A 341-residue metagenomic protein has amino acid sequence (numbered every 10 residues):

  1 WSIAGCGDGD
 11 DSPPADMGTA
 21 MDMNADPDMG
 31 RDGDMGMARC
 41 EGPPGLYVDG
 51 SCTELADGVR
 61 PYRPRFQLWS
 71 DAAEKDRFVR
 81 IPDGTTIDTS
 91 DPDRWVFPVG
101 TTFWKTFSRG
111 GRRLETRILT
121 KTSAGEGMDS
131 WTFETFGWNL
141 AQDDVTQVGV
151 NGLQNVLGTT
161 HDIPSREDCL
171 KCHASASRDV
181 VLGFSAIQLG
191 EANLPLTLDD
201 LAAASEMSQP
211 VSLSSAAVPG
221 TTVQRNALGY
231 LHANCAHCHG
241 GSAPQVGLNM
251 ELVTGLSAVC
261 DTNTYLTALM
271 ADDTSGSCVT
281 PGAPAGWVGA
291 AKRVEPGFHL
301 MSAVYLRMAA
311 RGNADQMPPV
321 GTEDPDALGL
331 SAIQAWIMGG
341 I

Functional and structural regions predicted by a protein language model:
I3-C40: Ser/Thr-rich, Pro/Gly/Ala-heavy low-complexity intrinsically disordered linkers and tails of secreted extracellular
G9, S175, G241: Cys/His-rich metal-chelating microdomains
D32-R80: N-terminal pre-domain segments of enzymes
G33-M35, T86-T89: Zinc-dependent metalloendopeptidases
L68, K75-D83, S90-G229: Extended surface/linker regions that mediate inter-domain or inter-protein docking in multi-component redox
E126, W131, A192-L228, H237-S242 (+1 more regions): Electron-transfer interface patches adjacent to heme c in soluble/periplasmic c-type cytochromes and di-/multiheme
D168, N234, Q316: The −1 position to Zn-ligating cysteines in a subset of zinc-ribbon hairpins
